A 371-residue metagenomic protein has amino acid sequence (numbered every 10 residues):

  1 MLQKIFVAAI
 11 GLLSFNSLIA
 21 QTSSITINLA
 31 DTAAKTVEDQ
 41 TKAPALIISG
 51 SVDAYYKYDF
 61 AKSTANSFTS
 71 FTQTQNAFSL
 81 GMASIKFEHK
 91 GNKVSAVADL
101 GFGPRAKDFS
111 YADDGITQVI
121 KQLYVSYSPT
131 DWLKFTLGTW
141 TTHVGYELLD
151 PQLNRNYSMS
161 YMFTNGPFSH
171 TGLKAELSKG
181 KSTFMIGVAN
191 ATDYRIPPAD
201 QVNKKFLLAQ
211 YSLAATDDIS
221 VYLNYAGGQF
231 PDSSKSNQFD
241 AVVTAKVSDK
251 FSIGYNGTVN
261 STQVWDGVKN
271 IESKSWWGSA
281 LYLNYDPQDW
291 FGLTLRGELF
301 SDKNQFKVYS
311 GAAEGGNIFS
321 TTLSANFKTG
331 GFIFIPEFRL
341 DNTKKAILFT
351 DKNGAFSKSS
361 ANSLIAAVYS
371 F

Functional and structural regions predicted by a protein language model:
M1-L12, N16-A61, F371: N-terminal periplasmic/intermembrane-space "pro-region" immediately following the signal or transit peptide
S23-I25, T69-T72, A106-A112, I116 (+2 more regions): Outer-membrane beta-barrel pore domains
S24-A30, A61-A77, A106-Q122, T130-L213 (+1 more regions): Surface-exposed coil loops of outer-membrane beta-barrel proteins
T32-I47, S67-F71, L80, S84-K86 (+3 more regions): Transmembrane beta-barrel domains of bacterial outer-membrane proteins
A43, K90-N92, T130-W132, K179-S182 (+5 more regions): Outer-membrane beta-barrel channels and translocator barrels
A45-S51, V97-D99, T136-G138, G187 (+3 more regions): Outer-envelope exported proteins of Gram-negative bacteria
G50, A54, N76, L80-H89 (+10 more regions): Residues on the lipid-exposed face of transmembrane beta-strands in outer-membrane beta-barrel proteins
A54-F60, M82-S84, G91-K93, F102-A106 (+9 more regions): Transmembrane beta-strands of outer-membrane beta-barrel pores
